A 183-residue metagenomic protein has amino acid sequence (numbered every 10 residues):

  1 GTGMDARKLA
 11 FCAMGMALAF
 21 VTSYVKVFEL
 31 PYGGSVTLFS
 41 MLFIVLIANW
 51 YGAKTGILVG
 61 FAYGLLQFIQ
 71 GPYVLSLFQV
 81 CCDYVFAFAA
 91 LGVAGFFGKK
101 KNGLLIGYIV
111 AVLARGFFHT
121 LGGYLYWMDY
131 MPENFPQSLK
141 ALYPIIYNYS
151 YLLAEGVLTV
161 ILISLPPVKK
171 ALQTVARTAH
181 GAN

Functional and structural regions predicted by a protein language model:
G1, K8-V21, V59, Q79-Y124: Short helix-perturbing small/polar motifs within transmembrane alpha-helices
G1-M16, L105-I106, L139-N183: Alpha-helical transmembrane segments and their cytosolic interface
G1-W50, K54-L58: Hydrophobic transmembrane alpha-helices
A19, S23, H119, G123-M131 (+1 more regions): Juxtamembrane/transmembrane-helix interface segments of polytopic membrane transporters
V21-V36, F61-F96, W127-M131: Interfacial aromatic-anchored transmembrane helix boundaries in multi-pass membrane proteins
G34, G107-V112, G116, T120-Y126 (+3 more regions): Hydrophobic alpha-helical membrane segments of integral membrane proteins
M41-V45, D83-L91, G156, V160: Alpha-helical transmembrane segments of multi-pass membrane proteins
N49-Y51, V93-K99, L165-Q173: Structural signal for the C-terminal ends of transmembrane alpha-helices and the immediately following loop
